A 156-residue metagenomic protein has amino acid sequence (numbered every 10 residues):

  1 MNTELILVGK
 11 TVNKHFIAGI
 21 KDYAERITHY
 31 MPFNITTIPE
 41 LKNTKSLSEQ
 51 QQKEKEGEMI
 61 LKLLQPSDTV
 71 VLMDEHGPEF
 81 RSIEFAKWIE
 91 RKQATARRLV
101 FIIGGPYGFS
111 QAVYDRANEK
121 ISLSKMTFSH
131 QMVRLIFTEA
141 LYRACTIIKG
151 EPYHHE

Functional and structural regions predicted by a protein language model:
M1-I27: N-terminal beta1-alpha1 ligand-phosphate binding loop
N2, R97-F101: Loop/turn-to-beta-strand initiation segments
I6, T36, V71, E119-I121: Hydrophobic/aromatic beta-strand patches that form the interior of the parallel beta-sheet core in alpha/beta enzyme
G9-K14, H76-G77, T127: Short histidine/acidic/glycine/proline-rich micro-motifs that form metal- and phosphate-coordinating active-site loops
I17-I20, S82-A86, Y114, R134: Conserved strand-to-helix beginnings and helix N-cap segments that scaffold or border functional pockets
P32-R97: S-adenosyl-L-methionine/SAH cofactor-binding core of RNA-modifying enzymes
G104, S110: Rossmann-fold NAD(P)-binding glycine/threonine-rich loop
Q111-H155: Structured adenosyl-cofactor binding patch, chiefly the S-adenosyl-L-methionine
